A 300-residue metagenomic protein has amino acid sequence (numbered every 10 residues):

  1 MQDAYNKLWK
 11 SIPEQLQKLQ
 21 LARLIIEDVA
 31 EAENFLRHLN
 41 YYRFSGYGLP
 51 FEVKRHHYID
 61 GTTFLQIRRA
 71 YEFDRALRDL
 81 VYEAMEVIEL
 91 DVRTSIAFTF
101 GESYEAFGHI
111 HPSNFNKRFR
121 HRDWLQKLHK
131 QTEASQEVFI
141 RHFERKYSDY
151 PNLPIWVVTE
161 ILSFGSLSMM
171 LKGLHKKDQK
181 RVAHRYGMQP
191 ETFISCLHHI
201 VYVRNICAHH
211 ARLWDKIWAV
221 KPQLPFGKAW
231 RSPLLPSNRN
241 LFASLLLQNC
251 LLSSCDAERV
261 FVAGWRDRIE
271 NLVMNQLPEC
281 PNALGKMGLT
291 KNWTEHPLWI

Functional and structural regions predicted by a protein language model:
M1-Y202, W214-I300: Extended intrinsically disordered or low-complexity regions, especially N/C-terminal cytosolic tails and loops, rather
H210: Acidic/aromatic/glycine-rich contiguous surface patches that form carbohydrate-binding/processing clefts and analogous
